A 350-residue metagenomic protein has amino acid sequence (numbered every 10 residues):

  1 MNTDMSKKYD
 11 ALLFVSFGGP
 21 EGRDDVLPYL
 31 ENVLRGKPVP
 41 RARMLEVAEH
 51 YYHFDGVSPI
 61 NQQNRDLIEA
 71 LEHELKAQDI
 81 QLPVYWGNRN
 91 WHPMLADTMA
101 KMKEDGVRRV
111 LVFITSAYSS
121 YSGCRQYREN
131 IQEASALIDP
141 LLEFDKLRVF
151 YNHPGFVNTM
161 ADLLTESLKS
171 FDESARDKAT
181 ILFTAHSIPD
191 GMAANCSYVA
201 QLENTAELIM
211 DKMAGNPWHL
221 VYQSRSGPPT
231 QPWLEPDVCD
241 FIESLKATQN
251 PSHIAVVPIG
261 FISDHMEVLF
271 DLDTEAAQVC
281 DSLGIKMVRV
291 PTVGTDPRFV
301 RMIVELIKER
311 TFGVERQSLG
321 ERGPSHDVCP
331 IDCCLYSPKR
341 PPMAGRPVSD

Functional and structural regions predicted by a protein language model:
N2-D350: Active-site-proximal alpha-helix that buttresses catalytic centers in soluble enzyme cores
